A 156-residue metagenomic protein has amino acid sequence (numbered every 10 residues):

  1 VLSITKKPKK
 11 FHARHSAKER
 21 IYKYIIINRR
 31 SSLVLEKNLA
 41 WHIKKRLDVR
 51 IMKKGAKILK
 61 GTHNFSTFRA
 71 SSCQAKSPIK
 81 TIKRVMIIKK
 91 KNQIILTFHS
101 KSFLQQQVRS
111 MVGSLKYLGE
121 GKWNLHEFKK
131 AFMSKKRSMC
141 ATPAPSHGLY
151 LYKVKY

Functional and structural regions predicted by a protein language model:
V1-Y156: Structured-RNA-binding interfaces characteristic of tRNA pseudouridine synthases
